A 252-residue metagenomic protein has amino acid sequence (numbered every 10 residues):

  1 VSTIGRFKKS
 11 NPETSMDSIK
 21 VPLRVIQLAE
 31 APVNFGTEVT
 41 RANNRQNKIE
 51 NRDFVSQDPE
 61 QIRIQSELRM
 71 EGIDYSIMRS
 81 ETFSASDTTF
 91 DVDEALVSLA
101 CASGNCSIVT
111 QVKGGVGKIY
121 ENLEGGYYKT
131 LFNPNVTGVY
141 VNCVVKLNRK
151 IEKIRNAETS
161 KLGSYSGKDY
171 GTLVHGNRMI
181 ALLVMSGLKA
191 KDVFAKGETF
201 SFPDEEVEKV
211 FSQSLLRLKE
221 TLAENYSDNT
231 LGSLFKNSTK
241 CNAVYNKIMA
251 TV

Functional and structural regions predicted by a protein language model:
S2-D17: Short active-site loop/helix that positions an aromatic residue
S15-A29, R52-S56, E205-K209, Q213: A generic structural motif
V25-V193: C-terminal catalytic or substrate-handling cores of phosphate/nucleotide- and metal-cofactor-dependent proteins acting
H175-V252: C-terminal accessory/interaction regions of large nucleic acid-associated machines
